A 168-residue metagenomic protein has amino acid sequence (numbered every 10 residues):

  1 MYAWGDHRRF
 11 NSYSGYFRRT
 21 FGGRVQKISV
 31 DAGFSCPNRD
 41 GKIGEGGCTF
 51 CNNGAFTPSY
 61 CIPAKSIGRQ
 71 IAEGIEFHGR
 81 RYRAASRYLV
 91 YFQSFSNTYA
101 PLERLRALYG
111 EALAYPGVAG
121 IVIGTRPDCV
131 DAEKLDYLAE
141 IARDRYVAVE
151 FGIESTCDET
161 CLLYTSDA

Functional and structural regions predicted by a protein language model:
M1-L89: N-terminal [4Fe-4S]-dependent radical SAM core
K42, I62-P63, L102-E103, L162-L163: Short, solvent-exposed loop/turn segments at secondary-structure boundaries
C51, E159-L163: Residues that scaffold the ATP/ADP-binding catalytic core of kinase and kinase-like folds
Y82-T160: Conserved SAM/AdoMet-binding glycine-rich loop
Y164-A168: Conserved small/polar residues in nucleotide/adenosyl-binding loops
